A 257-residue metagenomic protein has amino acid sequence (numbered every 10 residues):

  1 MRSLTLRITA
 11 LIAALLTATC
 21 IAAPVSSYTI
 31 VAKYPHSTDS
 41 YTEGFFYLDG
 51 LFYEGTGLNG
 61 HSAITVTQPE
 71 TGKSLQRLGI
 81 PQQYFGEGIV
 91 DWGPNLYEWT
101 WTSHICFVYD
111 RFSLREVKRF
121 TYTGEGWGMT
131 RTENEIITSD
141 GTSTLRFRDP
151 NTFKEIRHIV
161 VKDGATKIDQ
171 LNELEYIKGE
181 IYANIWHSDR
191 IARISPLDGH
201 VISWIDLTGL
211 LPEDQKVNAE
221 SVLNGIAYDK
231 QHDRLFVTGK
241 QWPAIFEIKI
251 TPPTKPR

Functional and structural regions predicted by a protein language model:
A23-D39, P69-K73: A short helix->beta-strand "capping" segment at the edge of beta-propeller domains
V31-A63, L78-V90, G239-Q241: Beta-strand-rich domains and repeat architectures in extracellular enzymes and scaffolds, especially beta-propellers
A32-Y34, L75, G79-Q82, H158-K167 (+1 more regions): Surface-exposed loop and turn segments in beta-propeller and other repeat-based domains that flank or scaffold
T38-D49, Q82-G93, Y122-E135, A165-G179 (+1 more regions): Beta-rich, blade/repeat-based domains predominating in secreted/periplasmic proteins but also intracellular
Y53-L58, L96-S103, T138-T142, A183-H187 (+1 more regions): Conserved beta-strand positions in repeat-built beta-propeller and related beta-rich domains
T67-G72, D110-L114, P150-F153, S195-G199 (+1 more regions): Short loop/turn segments that connect beta-strands within beta-propeller blades
T71-Y109, L114-G126: Blade-loop segments of beta-propeller domains
C106-G164: Hydrophobic, well-structured mid-protein blocks that either form specific transmembrane helices
